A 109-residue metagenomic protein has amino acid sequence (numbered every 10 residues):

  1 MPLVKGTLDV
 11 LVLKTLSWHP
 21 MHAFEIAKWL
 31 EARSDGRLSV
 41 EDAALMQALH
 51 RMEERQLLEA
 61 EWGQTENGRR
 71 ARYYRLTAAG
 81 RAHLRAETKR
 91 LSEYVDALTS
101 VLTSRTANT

Functional and structural regions predicted by a protein language model:
M1-P2, L49, T109: Short, contiguous hydrophobic alpha-helices characteristic of membrane insertion segments
P2-A44: N-terminal helix-turn-helix DNA-binding core of bacterial DNA-binding proteins
S34, A48, T77: Ser/Thr-centric signal marking residues that sit in or immediately flank functional binding/regulatory motifs
L45-M52: Basic amphipathic alpha-helical segments that dock to polyanions
E53-R70, R75: Beta-hairpin "wing" of winged helix-turn-helix
R69-T88: Basic, amphipathic "hinge/linker" alpha-helix immediately C-terminal to the N-terminal HTH DNA-binding motif
A82-T109: Amphipathic alpha-helical dimerization/coiled-coil segments that flank or bridge DNA-binding/regulatory modules
